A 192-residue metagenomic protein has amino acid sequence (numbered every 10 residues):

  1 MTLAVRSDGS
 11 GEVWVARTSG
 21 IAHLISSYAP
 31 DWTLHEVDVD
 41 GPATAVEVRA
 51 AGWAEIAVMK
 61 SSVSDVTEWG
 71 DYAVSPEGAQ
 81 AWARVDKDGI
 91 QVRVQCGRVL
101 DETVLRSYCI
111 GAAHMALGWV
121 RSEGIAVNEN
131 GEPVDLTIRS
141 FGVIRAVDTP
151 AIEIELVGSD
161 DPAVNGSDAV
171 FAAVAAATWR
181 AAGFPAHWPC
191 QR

Functional and structural regions predicted by a protein language model:
M1-R192: Cofactor-binding beta-sheet edge motifs in enzyme active sites
